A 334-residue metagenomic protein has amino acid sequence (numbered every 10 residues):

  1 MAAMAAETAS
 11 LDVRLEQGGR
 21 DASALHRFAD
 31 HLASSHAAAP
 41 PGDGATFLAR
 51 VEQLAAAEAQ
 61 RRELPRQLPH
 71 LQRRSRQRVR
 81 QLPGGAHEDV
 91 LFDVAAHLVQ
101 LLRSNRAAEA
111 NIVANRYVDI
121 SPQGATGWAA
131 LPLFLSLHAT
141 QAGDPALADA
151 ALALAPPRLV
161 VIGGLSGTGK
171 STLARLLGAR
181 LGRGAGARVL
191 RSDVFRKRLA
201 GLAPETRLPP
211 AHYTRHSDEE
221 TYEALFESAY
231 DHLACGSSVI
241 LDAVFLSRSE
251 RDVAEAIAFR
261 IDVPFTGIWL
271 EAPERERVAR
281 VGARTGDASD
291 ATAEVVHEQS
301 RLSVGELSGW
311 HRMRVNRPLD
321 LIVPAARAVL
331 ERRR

Functional and structural regions predicted by a protein language model:
D12-R27, A38-R158: ATP-dependent phospho-/nucleotidyl transfer catalytic cores
I162: Hydrophobic anchor at the beta1->P-loop junction of P-loop NTPases
L165-S166: The conserved Walker
K170: Conserved lysine of the Walker
L173: Hydrophobic positions on the alpha1 helix immediately C-terminal to the Walker A/P-loop
G178-S237: Conserved substrate/cofactor phosphate-moiety recognition/catalytic segment in nucleotide-dependent phosphotransferases
I261-V281, M313: Conserved phosphate-donor/acceptor-positioning beta-strand/loop module used by diverse small-molecule
A283-R334: Small-molecule kinase domains that catalyze NTP-dependent phosphoryl transfer to phosphate-bearing small molecules
